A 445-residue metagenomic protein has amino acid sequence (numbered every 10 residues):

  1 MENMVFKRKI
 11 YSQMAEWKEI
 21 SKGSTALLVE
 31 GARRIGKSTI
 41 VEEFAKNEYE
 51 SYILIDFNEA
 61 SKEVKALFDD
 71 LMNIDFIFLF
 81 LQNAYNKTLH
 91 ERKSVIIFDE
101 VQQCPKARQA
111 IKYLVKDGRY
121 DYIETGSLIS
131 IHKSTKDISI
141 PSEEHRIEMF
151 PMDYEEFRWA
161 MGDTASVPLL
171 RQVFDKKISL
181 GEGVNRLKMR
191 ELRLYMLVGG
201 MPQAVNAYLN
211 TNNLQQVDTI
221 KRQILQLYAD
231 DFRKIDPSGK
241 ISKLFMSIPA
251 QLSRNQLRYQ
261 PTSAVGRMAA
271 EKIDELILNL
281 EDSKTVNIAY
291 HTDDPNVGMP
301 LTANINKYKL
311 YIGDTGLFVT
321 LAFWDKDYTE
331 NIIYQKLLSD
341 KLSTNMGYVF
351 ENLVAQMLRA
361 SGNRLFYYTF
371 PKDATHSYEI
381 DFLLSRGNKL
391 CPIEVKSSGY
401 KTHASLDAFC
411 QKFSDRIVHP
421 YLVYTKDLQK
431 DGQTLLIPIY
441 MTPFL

Functional and structural regions predicted by a protein language model:
E2-N3, K18-T25, R34, E43 (+3 more regions): A cross-kingdom feature that marks ATP-driven nucleic-acid transaction machinery
V29: Hydrophobic anchor at the beta1->P-loop junction of P-loop NTPases
K37: Conserved lysine of the Walker
E48-E63: Conserved catalytic segments around the Walker B and adjacent sensor/switch elements of P-loop NTPase domains
E59-E91: Short glycine-rich substrate-engagement loop in P-loop NTPases that contacts/grips substrate
I97, D121-S127, E148: Structural recognition of the conserved hydrophobic beta-strand(s) that form the central parallel beta-sheet of P-loop
Y113, S130-R146, R158-D163: Short regulatory helix/loop adjacent to the ATP-binding pocket of P-loop NTPases
G162-F350, T375: Interdomain hinge/linker elements that couple catalytic modules in large macromolecular machines
